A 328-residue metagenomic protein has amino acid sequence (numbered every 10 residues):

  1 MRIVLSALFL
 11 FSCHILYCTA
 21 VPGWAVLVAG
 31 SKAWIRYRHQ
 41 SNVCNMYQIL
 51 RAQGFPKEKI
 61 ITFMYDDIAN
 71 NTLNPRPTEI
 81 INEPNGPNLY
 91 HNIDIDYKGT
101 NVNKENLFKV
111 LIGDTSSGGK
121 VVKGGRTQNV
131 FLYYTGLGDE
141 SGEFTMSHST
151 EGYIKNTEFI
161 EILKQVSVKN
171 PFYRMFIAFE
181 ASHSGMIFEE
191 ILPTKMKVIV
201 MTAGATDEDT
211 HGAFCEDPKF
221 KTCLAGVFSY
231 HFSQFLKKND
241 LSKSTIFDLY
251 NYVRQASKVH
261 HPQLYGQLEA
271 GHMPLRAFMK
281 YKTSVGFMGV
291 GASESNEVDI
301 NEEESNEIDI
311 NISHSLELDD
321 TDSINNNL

Functional and structural regions predicted by a protein language model:
R2-T19: Cleavable N-terminal signal peptides of Sec/SRP-targeted secreted and luminal proteins
L16-L328: Cysteine endopeptidase catalytic domains of the caspase/legumain-like
